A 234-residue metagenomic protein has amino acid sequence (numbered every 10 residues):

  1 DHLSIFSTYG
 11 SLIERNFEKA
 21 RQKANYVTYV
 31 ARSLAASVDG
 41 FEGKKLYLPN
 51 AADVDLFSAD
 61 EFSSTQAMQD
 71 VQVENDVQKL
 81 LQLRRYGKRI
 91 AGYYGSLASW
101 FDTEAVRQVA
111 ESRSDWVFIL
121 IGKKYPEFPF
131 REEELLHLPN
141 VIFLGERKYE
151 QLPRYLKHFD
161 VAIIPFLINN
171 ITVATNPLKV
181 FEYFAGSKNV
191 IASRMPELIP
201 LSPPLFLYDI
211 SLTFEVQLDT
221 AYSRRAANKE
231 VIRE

Functional and structural regions predicted by a protein language model:
I5-S11, A52-L81, S99, F130: Acidic anion/phosphate-binding donor-loop and adjacent secondary structure in glycosyltransferase catalytic cores
Y9-V27: Membrane-proximal helix-turn-helix segments that form the acceptor-binding/catalytic region of lipid-linked
S33, L48-V54, D60, F159: Carbohydrate-associated surface elements
L80-F101, V106-R107, F118, E234: Conserved donor-binding/catalytic core segment of Leloir-type glycosyltransferases
F101, E150-Y155, A162-F184, I191-S202: Nucleotide-sugar-dependent
G122, P129-P153: Nucleotide-activated donor-binding/catalytic signature segment of Leloir-type glycosyltransferases, i.e., the conserved
I199-T220: Change "using UDP/GDP/dTDP sugars" to "using nucleotide sugars
D219-R233: Conserved donor-nucleotide binding/catalytic region of nucleotide-linked donor-dependent transferases
